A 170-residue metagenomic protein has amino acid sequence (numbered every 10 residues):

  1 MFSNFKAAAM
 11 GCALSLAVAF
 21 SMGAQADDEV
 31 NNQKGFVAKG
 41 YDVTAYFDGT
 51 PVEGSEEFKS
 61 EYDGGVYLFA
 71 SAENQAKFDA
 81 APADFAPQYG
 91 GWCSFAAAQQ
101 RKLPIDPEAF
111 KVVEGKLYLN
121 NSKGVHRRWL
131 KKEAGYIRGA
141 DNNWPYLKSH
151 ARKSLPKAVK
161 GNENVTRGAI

Functional and structural regions predicted by a protein language model:
M1-C12: Bacterial N-terminal signal peptides that target proteins for export
F2, F20-D63, D84-I170: Intrinsically disordered, low-complexity terminal tails and linkers in eukaryotic proteins, enriched in charged/polar
G11-A19: Bacterial N-terminal signal peptides
D63-F69: Short, well-ordered beta-strand elements within core beta-sheets of diverse protein domains
F69-A70, D79, L119-N121: Beta-strand residues in well-ordered beta-sheet regions across diverse protein folds
S71-E73, P82, Y89: Generic secondary-structure microfeatures
E73-N74, G124: Acidic glycine-/aspartate-rich tracts in secreted/extracellular proteins
